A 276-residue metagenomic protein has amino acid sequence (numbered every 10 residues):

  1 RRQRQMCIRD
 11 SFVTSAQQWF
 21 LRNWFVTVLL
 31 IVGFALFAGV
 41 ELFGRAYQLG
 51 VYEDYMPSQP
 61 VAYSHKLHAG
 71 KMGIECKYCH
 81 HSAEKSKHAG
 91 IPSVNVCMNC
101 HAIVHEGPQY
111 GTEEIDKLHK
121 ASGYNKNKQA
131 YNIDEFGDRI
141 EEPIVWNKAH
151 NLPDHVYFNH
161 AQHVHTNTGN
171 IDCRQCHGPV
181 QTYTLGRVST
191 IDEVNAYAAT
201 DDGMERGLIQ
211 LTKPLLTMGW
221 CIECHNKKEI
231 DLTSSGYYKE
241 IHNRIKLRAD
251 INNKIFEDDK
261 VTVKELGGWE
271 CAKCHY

Functional and structural regions predicted by a protein language model:
Q3-I8: Short, small-residue-biased leader/transition segments that mark boundaries at the very start of proteins
S11-L21: Cytosolic juxtamembrane amphipathic/interface segments immediately preceding and feeding into a transmembrane helix
W24-F43: Hydrophobic membrane-insertion alpha-helices, especially the h-region of bacterial N-terminal signal peptides
V32-L36, Y47-V51, L67-K71, G123-N132 (+1 more regions): N-terminal start-of-chain detector that recognizes signal peptides and the immediate post-cleavage beginning
G39-P57: Aromatic-capped interface at the extracytoplasmic side of an N-terminal signal-anchor transmembrane helix
Y47, P57-Q109, P153-Y276: Sequence context surrounding c-type heme c attachment/ligation sites in exported
P92-N147, N151-L152: Structured, soluble extracytoplasmic/luminal domains of envelope-associated proteins
